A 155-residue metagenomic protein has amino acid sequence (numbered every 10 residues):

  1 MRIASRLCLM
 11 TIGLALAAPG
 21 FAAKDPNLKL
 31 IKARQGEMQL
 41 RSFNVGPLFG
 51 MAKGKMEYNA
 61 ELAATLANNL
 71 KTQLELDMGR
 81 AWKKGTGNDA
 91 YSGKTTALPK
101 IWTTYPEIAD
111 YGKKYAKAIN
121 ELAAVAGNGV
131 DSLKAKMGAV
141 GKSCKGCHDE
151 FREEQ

Functional and structural regions predicted by a protein language model:
M1-L9: Bacterial N-terminal signal peptides that target proteins for export
I12, A17-G20: N-terminal signal peptide c-region/cleavage motif recognized by signal peptidases
G20-K29: Cleaved targeting-peptide boundary
L28-A60, A64-Q155: Sequence context surrounding c-type heme c attachment/ligation sites in exported
